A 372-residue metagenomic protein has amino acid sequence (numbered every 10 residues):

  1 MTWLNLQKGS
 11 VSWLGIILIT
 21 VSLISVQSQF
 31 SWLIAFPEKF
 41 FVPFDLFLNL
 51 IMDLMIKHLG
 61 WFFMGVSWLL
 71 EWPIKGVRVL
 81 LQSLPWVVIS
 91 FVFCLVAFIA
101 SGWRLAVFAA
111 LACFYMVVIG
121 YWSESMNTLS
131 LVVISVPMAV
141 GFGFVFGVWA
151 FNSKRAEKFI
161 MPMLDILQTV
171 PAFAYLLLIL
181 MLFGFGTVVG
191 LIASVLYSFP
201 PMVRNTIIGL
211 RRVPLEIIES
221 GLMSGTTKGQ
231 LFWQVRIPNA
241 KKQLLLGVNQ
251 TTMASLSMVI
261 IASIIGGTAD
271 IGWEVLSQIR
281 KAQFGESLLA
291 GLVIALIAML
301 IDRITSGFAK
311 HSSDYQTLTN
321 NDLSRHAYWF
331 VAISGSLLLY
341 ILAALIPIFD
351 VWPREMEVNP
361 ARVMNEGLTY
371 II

Functional and structural regions predicted by a protein language model:
M1-S130, T305-I372: N-terminal, non-cleaved signal-anchor transmembrane helix
E71-Q82, W122-I134, E157, L164-Q168 (+5 more regions): Alpha-helical membrane-interface segments at transmembrane helix boundaries
F93-I99, A109-S123, S135-L164: Transmembrane-helix boundary motif in ABC transporter permease subunits
E124-T128, F144, V148, K158-P162 (+6 more regions): Membrane-spanning helices that line or support transport/gating and their immediate boundary helices in channels
L131-I134, M138-F151, M161-S198: Generic hydrophobic transmembrane alpha-helix motif, especially the helices
L167-V170, L210-P214, S220-A240, G267-T268: Short helix-to-coil transition segments within interhelical loops that connect adjacent transmembrane helices
M181, L210, A254-I297, S313: Glycine-rich helix-loop "coupling/hinge" segments at transmembrane-helix boundaries in multipass transporters
I192, L196-Y197, K228-A262, G285 (+3 more regions): Transmembrane alpha-helices
